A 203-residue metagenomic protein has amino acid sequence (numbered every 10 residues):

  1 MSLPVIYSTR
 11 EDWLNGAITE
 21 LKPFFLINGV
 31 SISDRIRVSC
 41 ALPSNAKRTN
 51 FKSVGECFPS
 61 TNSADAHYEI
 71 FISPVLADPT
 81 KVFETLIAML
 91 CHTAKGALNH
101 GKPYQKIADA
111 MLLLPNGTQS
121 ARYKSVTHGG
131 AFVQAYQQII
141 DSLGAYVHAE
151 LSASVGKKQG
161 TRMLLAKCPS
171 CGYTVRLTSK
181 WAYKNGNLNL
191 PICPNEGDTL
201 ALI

Functional and structural regions predicted by a protein language model:
S2-A77, A97-I203: Metalloprotease/metallohydrolase-associated module, dominated by Zn2+-dependent proteases
K81-A97: Active-site recognition of the HExxH zinc-binding catalytic motif
